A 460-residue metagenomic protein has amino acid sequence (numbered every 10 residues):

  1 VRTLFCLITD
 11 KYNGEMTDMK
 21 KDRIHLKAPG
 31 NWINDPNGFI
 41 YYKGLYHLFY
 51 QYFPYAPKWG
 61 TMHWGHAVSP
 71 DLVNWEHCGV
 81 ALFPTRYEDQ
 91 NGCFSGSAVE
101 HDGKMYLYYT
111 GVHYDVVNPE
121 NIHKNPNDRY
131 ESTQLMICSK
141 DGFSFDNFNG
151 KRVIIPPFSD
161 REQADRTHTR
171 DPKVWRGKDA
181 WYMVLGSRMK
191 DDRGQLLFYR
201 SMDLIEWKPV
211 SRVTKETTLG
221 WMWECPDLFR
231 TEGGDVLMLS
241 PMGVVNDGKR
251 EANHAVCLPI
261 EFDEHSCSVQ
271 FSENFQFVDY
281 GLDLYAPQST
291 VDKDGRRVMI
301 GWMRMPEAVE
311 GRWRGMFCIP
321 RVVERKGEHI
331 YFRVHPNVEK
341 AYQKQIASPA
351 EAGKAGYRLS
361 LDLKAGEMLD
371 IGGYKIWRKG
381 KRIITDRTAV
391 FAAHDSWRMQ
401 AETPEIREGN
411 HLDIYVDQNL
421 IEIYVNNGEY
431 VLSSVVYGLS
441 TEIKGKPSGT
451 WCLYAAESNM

Functional and structural regions predicted by a protein language model:
R2-D171, R176-L219, R230-Y280, M303-Y342 (+2 more regions): Beta-rich carbohydrate-recognition and catalytic domains
V256-M460: Beta-rich accessory regions
